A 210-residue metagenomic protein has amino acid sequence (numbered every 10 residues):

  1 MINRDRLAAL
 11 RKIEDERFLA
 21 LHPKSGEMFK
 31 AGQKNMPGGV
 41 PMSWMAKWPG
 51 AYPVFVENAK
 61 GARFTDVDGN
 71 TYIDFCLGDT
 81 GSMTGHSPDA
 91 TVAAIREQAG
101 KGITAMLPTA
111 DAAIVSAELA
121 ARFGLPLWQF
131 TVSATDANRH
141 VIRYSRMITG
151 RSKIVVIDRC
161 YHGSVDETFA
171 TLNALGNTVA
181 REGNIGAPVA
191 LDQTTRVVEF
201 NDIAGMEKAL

Functional and structural regions predicted by a protein language model:
M1-R4: An N-terminal boundary/leader segment
L7-N58: Active-site-adjacent loop/helix segments that line or gate small-molecule/cofactor pockets in enzymes
F18, H22, A105, R196-E199: Hydrophobic alpha-helical scaffolding
H22-G26, K30, N58, G85 (+6 more regions): Electropositive phosphate-/nucleotide-binding environments in soluble metabolic enzymes
P23-G32, T65-N70, A120-A121: Short, hydrophobic/aliphatic alpha-helical segments
P53-D74: Active-site and channel-lining beta-strand-loop segments that bind or position nucleotide-derived/phosphorylated
T71-R151: Glycine-rich loop-to-alpha-helix module at the N-terminal edge of alpha/beta enzyme cores
I114-L210: PLP-dependent aspartate aminotransferase-fold enzymes
